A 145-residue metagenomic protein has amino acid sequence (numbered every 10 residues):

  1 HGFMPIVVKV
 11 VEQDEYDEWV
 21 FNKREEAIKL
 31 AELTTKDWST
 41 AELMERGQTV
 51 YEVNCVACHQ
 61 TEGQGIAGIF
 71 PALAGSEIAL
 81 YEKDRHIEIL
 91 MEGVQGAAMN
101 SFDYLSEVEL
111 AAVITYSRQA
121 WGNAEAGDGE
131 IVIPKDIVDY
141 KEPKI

Functional and structural regions predicted by a protein language model:
G2-P5: Extracellular and select intracellular beta-sandwich modules with Ser/Thr-enriched, small-residue motifs on
V7, A72, A98-S101: Conserved beta-strand positions that form and line the central face of beta-propeller blades
V7-Q13: Short beta-strand edge segments in extracellular beta-sheet folds
V8, L73, L90, V113: Hydrophobic, well-ordered secondary-structure elements that form the walls of internal hydrophobic environments
Q13, D17-Q48, N100-I145: Flexible coil segments in periplasmic/lumen-exposed cytochrome c-class electron-transfer proteins
D14, V53, A97: Glycine-centered loop/turn positions within well-structured domains that cap or flank conserved ligand/cofactor-binding
T40-I66, A74-E92: Sequence/structural segment immediately N-terminal to covalent heme-attachment motifs in c-type and related
Y81, R85-A112: Active-site/pore-lining binding-face segments in mid-to-C-terminal subdomains
